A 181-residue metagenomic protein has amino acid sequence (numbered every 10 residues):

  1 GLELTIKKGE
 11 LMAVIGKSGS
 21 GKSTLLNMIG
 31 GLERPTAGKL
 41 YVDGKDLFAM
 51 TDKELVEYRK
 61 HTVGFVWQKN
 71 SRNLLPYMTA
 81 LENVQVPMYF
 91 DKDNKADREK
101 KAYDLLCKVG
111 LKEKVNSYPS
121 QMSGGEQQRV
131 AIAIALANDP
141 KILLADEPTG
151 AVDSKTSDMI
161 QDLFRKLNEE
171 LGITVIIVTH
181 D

Functional and structural regions predicted by a protein language model:
I15-K17: The feature captures the beta-strand-to-loop junction immediately N-terminal to the Walker
G30: Helix-to-loop junction immediately C-terminal to a conserved catalytic motif
G38-D46: Conserved ABC transporter NBD signature motif
Y77-Q85: Short coil-to-helix segment of the ABC ATPase nucleotide-binding domain corresponding to the Q-loop/switch region
Y118-M122, E126-Q128: Conserved ABC ATPase signature
D139: Conserved catalytic motifs of ABC-family nucleotide-binding domains
L143-D146: Catalytic Walker B motif of ABC-type/P-loop ATPase nucleotide-binding domains
